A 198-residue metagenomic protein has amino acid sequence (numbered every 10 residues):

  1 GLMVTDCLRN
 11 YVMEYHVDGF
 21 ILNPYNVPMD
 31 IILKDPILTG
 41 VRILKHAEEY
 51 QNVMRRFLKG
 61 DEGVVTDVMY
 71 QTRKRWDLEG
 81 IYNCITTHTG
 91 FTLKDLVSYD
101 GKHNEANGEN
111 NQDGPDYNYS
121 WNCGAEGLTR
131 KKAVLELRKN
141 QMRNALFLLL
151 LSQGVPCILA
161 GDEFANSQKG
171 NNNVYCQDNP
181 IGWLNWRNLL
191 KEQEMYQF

Functional and structural regions predicted by a protein language model:
G1-Y15, I32-L33: Substrate-binding/active-site clefts of carbohydrate-active enzymes
V4, M142, M195: Aromatic/hydrophobic pocket-lining residues that form the small-molecule binding cavity in soluble enzyme cores
H16, Y25-A160, Y175: Conserved alpha/beta catalytic core and glycan-binding cleft of carbohydrate-active enzymes
D18, I43, M195-F198: Short, intrinsically disordered, charge-balanced linker/junction segments flanking boundaries in proteins
L159-F164, Q168-G170: Short acidic/histidine-rich active-site segments
Y175-W186: Acyl/amide activation-and-transfer machinery of modular secondary-metabolite enzymes
L184-F198: A short, structured beta-strand-centered segment in the mid-to-C-terminal lobe of catalytic cores from group-transfer
